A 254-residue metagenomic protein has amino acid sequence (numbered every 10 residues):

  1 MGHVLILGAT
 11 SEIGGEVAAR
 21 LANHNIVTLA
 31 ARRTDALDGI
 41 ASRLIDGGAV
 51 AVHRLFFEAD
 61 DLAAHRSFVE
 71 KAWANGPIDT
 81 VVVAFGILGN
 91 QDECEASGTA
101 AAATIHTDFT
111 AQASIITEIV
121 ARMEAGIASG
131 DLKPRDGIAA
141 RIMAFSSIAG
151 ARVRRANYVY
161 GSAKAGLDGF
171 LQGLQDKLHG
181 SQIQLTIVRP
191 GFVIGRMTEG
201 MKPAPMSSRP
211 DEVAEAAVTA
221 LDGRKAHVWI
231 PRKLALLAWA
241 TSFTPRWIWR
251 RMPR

Functional and structural regions predicted by a protein language model:
T10-S11: Conserved glycine-rich cofactor-binding loop
H24-I40: Conserved glycine-rich Rossmann-like NAD(P)H-binding loop of the short-chain dehydrogenase/reductase
I45-A63: Rossmann-fold cofactor-recognition segment
E70, G86-A102, A128-P134, A156: Conserved mid-core segment of classical short-chain dehydrogenase/reductases
I116, A163: Active-site helix of classical SDR
S147: Residue(s) in the substrate-gating loop at a strand-loop-helix junction that position the organic substrate next
I187-V188, K202-W239: C-terminal helical subdomain
